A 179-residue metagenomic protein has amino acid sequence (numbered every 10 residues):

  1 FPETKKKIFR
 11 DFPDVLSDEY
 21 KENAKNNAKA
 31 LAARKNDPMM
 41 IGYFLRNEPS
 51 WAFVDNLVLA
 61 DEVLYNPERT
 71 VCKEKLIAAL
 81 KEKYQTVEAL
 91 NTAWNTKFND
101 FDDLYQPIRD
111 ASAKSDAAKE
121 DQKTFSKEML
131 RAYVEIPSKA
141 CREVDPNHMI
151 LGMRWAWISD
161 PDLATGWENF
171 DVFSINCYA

Functional and structural regions predicted by a protein language model:
F1, I41, F173: Catalytic domains of carbohydrate-active enzymes, especially glycoside hydrolases
P2-R10: Short, charged, surface-exposed secondary-structure boundary motifs
F9-D14, N26, A30, N36-A164: Polysaccharide-binding and catalytic clefts of secreted carbohydrate-active enzymes
S17: Conserved thiamine diphosphate
Y20-K21: Alpha-helical scaffold elements lining the catalytic groove of polysaccharide deacetylases
A156-A179: Extended hydrophobic/aromatic segments used for targeting, binding, or gating
